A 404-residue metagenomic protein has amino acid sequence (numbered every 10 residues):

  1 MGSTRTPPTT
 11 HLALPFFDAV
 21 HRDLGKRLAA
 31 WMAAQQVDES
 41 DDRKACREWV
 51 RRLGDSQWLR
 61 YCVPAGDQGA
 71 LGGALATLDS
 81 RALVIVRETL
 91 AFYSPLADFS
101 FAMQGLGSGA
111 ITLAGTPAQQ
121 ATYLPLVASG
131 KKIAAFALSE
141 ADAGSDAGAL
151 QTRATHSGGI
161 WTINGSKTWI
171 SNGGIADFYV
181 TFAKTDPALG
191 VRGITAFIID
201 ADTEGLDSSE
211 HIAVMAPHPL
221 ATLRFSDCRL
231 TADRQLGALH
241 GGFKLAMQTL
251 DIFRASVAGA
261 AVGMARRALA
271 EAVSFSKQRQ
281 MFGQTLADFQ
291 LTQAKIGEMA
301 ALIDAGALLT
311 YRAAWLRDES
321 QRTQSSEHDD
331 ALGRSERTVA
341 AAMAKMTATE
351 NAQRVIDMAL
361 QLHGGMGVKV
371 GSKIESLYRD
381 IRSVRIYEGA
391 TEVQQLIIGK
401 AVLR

Functional and structural regions predicted by a protein language model:
M1-F92, A114-P117, L126, G130 (+4 more regions): Alpha-helical interface subdomain recognition
Q57, V86-A91, A183, I199-E204 (+1 more regions): Short Ser/Thr-interspersed hydrophobic loop/turn segments at strand-loop and sheet-helix junctions that line or gate
P95-A118, G144-A147: N-terminal glycine-rich flavin-associated loop
S100, D142-S145, W169-N172, D186-A188 (+1 more regions): Short Gly/Pro-enriched turn/cap motifs at secondary-structure boundaries
I133-T155: A gly/ser-rich beta-alpha-beta helix-loop segment of oxidoreductase catalytic cores
A149, D202-T231: Flexible, small-/acidic-enriched active-site or ligand-binding loops
N164-L206: A short core secondary-structure module
A221-Q248: A short, charged helix-loop
